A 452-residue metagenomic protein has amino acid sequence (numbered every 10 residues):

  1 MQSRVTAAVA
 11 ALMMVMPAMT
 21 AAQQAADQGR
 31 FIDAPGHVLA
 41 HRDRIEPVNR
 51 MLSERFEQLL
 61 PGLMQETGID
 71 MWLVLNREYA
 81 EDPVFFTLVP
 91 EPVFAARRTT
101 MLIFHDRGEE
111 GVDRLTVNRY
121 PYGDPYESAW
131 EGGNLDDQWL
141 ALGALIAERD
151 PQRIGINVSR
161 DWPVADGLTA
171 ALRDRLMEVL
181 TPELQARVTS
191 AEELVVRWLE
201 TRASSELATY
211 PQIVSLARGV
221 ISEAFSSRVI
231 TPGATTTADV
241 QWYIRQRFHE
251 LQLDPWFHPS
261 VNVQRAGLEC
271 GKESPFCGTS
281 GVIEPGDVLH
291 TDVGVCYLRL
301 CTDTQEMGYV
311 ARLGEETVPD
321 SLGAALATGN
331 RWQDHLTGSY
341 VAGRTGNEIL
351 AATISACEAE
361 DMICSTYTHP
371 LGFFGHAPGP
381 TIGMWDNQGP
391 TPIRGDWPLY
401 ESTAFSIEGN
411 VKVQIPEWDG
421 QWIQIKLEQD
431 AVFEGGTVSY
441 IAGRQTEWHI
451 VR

Functional and structural regions predicted by a protein language model:
M1-V9: Bacterial N-terminal signal peptides that target proteins for export
A8-P17: Bacterial N-terminal signal peptides
A18-A22: Sec/Tat signal peptide C-region and signal peptidase I cleavage site
Q23-R452: Active-site neighborhoods and metal-handling regions in enzymes and metal-associated proteins
